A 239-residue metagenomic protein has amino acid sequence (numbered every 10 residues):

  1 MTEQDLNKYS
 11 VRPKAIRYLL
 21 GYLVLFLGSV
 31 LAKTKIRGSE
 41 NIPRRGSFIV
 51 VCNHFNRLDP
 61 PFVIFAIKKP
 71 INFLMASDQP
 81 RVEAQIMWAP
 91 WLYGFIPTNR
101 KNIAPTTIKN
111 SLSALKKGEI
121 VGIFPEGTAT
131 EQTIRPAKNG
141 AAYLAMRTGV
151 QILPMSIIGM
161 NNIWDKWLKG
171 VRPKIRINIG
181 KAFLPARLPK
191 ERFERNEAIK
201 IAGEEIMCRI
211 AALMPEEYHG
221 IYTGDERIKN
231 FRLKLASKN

Functional and structural regions predicted by a protein language model:
M1-I16, T106-N239: Non-catalytic C-terminal accessory region of glycerolipid acyltransferases and related lyso-lipid remodeling enzymes
T2-G38, R44, E83-Y93: A transmembrane-helix-recognition feature enriched in membrane-embedded lipid enzymes and envelope glyco-/phospholipid
L23-V24, L92-T98, F124-A129: Short, basic, glycine/proline-bearing loop/turn elements
V24, V63, A141-A145: Short amphipathic alpha-helical segments and helix-helix/interface helices
S29-L31, K68, P90-L92, R147 (+1 more regions): Short, well-ordered coil/turn elements that cap or connect secondary structure elements
K33, S47, K174-R176: A residue-level signal for beta-strand positions that form part of recognition/binding surfaces within mature
S39, N53, A76, K101 (+2 more regions): Generic beta-structure capping elements
P43-N102, N110: Catalytic core of membrane glycerolipid acyltransferases/transacylases, capturing the structured, soluble-facing
